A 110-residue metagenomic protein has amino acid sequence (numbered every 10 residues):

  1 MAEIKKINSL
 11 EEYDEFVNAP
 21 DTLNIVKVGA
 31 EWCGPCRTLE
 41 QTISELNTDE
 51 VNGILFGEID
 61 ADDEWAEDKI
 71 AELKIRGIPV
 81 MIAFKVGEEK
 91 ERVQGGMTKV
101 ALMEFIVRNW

Functional and structural regions predicted by a protein language model:
M1-N24, A101-W110: N-terminal leader/targeting and pre-domain segments
K5, G57, K90-V93: Structural signal for short hydrophobic segments within the conserved structured cores of catalytic domains across
I7-N8, V28, E40, N47 (+1 more regions): Thiol-based oxidoreductase modules, predominantly thioredoxin-like and allied folds used for disulfide exchange
D14-N47: Local sequence-structure signature of Cys/Sec-based thiol-disulfide redox active-site neighborhoods
N24-V26, F56, M81: Hydrophobic beta-strand anchors of alpha/beta hydrolase catalytic cores
G34, E64-W65, V100: Short alpha-helical
E64-R76: Mid-chain, well-packed structural core segment of small domains
R76-W110: Non-catalytic, surface beta->alpha helical segment in thiol-disulfide oxidoreductase systems
